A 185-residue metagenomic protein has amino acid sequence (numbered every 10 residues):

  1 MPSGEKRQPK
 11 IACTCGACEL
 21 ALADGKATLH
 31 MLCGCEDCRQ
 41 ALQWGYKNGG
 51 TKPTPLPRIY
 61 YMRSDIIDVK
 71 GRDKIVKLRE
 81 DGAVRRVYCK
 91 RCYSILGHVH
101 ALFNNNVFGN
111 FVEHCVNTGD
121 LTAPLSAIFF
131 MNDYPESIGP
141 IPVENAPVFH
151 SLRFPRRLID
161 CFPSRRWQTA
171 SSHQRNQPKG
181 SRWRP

Functional and structural regions predicted by a protein language model:
M1-A12, C18-P185: A short Gly-Trp-Pro
